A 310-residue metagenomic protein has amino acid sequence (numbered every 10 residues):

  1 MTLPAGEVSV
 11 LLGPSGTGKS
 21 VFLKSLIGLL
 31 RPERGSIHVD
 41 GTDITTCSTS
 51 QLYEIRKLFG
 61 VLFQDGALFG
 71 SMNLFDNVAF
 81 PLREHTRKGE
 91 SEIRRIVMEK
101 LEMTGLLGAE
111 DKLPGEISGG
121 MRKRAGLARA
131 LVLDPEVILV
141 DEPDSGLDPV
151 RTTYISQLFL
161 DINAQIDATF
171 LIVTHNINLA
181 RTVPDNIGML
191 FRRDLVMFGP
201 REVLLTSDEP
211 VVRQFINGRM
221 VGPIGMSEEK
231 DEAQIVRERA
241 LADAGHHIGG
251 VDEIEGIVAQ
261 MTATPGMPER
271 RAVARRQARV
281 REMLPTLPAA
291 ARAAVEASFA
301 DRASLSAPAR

Functional and structural regions predicted by a protein language model:
I27: Helix-to-loop junction immediately C-terminal to a conserved catalytic motif
T42-D43, E90-A109: Conserved ABC ATPase "signature" region
L113-I117, M121: Conserved ABC ATPase signature
V132-E136: A short, proline-enriched helix->beta-strand linker immediately N-terminal to the Walker B motif in ABC-type P-loop
I138-D141: Catalytic Walker B motif of ABC-type/P-loop ATPase nucleotide-binding domains
T153-Q165: Helical segment within the ABC ATPase nucleotide-binding domain
